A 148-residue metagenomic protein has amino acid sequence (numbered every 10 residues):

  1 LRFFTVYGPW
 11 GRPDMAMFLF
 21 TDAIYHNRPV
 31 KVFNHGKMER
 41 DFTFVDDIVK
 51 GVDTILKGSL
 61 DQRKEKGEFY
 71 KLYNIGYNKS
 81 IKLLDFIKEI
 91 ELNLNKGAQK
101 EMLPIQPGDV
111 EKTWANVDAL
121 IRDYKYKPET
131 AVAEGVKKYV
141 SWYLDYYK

Functional and structural regions predicted by a protein language model:
L1-M15, E39: Flexible, glycine-rich beta-alpha linker
R2, M15-A16, A115, K127: Short, conserved clusters of charged catalytic residues that mark active-site and nucleotide-handling motifs
L19: Conserved catalytic helix of short-chain dehydrogenase/reductases
D22-K148: C-terminal substrate-binding subdomain of Rossmann-fold SDR/epimerase-dehydratase oxidoreductases
